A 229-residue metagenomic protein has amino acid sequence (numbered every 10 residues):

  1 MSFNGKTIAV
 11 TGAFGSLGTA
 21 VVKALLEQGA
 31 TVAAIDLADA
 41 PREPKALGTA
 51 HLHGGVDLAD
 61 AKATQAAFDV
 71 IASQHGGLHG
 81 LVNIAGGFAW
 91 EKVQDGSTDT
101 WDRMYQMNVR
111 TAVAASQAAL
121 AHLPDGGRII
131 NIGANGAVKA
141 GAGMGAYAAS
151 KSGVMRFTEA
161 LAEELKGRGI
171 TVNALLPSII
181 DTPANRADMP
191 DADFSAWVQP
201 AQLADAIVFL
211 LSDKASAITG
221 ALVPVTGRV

Functional and structural regions predicted by a protein language model:
F14: Conserved glycine-rich cofactor-binding loop
I84-W90: Conserved NAD(P)H cofactor-binding loop of Rossmann-fold oxidoreductase domains
K92-V93, S97-D102: Substrate-binding pocket helix/loop in short-chain dehydrogenase/reductase
S116, S150: Active-site helix of classical SDR
A121, E163-G167: Alpha-helical segment proximal to the catalytic Tyr-Lys
A134: Residue(s) in the substrate-gating loop at a strand-loop-helix junction that position the organic substrate next
G167, A174, T182, A192-V229: C-terminal helical subdomain
